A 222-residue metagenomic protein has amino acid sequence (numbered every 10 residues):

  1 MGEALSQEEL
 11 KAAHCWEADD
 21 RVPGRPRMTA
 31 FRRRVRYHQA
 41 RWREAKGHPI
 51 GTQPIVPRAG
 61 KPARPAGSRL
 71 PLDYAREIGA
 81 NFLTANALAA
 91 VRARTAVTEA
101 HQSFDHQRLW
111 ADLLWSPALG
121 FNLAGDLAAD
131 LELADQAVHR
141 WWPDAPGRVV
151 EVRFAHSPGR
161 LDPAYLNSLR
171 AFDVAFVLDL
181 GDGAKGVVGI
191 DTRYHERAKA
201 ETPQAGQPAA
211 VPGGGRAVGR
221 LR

Functional and structural regions predicted by a protein language model:
M1-R160, A164: Nuclease-adjacent, charged terminal/linker segments that flank catalytic cores
W115, L166-S168, D182-A184: Solvent-exposed loop and beta-edge segments used for protein-protein assembly and interaction
F121, R170-F172, V188: Residue-level detector of short, conserved catalytic/binding motifs and their immediate flanks
A124, A128-E132, D179, Y194 (+1 more regions): Hydrophobic/aromatic-lined pockets within catalytic cores
S157-L161, G181, R193-R197: Short, solvent-exposed loop/turn segments at secondary-structure junctions
A164-V177: A Trp-anchored, charged/polar loop motif used as the substrate-binding/catalytic surface of acyl/ester-handling
F176-G189: Active-site beta-strand-loop-beta-strand hairpin of nuclease catalytic cores that positions key catalytic residues
H195-R222: Acidic, metal/cofactor-coordinating or nucleic-acid-engaging core segments within structured domains
